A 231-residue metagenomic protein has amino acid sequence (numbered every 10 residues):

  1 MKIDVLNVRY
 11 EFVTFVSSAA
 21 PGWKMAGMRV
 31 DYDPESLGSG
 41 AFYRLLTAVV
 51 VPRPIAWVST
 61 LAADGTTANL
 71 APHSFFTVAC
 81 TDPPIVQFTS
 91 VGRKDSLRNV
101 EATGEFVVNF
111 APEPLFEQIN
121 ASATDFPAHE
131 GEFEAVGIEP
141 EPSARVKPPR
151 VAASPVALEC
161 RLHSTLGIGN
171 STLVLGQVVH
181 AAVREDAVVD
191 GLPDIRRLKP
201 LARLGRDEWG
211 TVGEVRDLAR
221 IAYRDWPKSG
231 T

Functional and structural regions predicted by a protein language model:
K2-I3, N7, K24: Polybasic, lysine-rich low-complexity intrinsically disordered segments
V5-V16: Short hydrophobic alpha-helical segments enriched in small aliphatic residues
T14, A19-A20, A26: Ala/Thr-enriched low-complexity intrinsically disordered regions
W23-T231: Basic, polyanion-binding surface patches
